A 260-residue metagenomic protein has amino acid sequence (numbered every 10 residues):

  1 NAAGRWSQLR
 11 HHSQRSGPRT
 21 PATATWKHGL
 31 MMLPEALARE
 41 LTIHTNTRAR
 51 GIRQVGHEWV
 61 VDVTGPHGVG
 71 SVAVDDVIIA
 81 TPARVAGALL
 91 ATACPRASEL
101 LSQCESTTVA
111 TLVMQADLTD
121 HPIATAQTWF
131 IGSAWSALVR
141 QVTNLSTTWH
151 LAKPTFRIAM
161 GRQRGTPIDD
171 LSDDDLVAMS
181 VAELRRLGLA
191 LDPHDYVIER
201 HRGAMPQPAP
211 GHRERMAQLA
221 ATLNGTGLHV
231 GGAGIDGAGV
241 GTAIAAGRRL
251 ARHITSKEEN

Functional and structural regions predicted by a protein language model:
N1-W59, A73: Active-site/ligand-binding neighborhood in enzyme catalytic cores
R10, E35-T42, L90, L184-L187 (+2 more regions): Alpha-helix C-terminal capping segments
W26, E105, D236: Nucleotide-sugar-dependent glycosyltransferase donor-binding/catalytic pocket residues
I43-T45, I79, V230: A structural signal for the hydrophobic beta-strands that form the central parallel beta-sheet of Rossmann-like
N46-R48, A83, A233: Short, well-ordered beta-to-alpha junction loops that form the rim of enzyme active sites and present histidine/acidic
R50-D170, D174, A182, L187: Mid-domain catalytic core of redox enzymes that form a hydrophobic substrate pocket/lid adjacent to a catalytic redox
V142-N260: Conserved flavin/dinucleotide-binding core of flavoenzymes
